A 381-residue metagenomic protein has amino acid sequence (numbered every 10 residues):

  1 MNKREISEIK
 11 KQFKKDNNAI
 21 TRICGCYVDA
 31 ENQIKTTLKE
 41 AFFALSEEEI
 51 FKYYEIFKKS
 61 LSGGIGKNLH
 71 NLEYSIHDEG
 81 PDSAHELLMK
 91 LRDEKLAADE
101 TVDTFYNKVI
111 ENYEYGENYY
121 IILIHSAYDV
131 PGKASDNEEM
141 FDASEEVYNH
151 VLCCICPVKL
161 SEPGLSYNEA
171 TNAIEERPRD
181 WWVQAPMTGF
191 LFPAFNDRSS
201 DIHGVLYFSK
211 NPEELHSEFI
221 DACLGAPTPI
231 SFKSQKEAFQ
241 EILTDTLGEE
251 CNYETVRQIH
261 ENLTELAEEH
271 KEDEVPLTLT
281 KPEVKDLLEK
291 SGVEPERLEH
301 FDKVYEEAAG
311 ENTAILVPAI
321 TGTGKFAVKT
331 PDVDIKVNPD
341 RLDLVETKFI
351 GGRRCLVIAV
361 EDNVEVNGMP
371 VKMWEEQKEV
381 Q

Functional and structural regions predicted by a protein language model:
M1-K59, D334, L342, A359-Q381: N-terminal leader/presequence-like segments
Q12, L87-L88, I335, C355: Short, isolated positions in well-ordered beta-strands
N17, R22-G322: Long, hydrophobic alpha/beta structural blocks
V284, L288-Q381: C-terminal, beta-strand-rich globular interaction domains
